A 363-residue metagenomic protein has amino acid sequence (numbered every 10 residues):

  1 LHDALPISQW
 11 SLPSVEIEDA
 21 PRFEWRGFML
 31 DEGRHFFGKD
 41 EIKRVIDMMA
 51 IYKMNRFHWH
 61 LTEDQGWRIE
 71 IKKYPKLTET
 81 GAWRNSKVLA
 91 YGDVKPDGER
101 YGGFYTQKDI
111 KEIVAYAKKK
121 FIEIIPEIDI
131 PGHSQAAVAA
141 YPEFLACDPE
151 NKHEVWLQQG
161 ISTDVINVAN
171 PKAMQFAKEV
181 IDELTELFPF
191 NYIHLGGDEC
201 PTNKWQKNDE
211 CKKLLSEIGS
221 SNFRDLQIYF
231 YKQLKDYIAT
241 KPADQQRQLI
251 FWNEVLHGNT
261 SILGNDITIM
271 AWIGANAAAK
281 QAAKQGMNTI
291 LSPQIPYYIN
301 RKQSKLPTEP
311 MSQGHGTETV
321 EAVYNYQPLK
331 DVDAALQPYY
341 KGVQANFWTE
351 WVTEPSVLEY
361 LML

Functional and structural regions predicted by a protein language model:
L1-N55, E199-I228, P242-R247, S261-I267 (+2 more regions): Conserved structural scaffold segments of CAZyme catalytic domains across common CAZy folds
L1-Y192, Q344-W351: Feature activates predominantly on carbohydrate-active enzymes
S8-W25, K95, K120-G132, L187-C200 (+2 more regions): Short flexible/disordered coil segments
G33, T62-G66, D129-H133, D198-T202 (+4 more regions): Active-site beta-loop-alpha junctions enriched in small/polar residues
G38, W67-I69, S134-A136, N203-W205 (+2 more regions): Extracytoplasmic/secreted cell-surface and envelope-processing proteins
A137-C147, E154-I267, W272-M287: Active-site neighborhood of glycoside hydrolase catalytic domains
L249-E254, S261-I267, G274-L363: Flexible, acidic glycine-rich loops studded with aromatic residues
